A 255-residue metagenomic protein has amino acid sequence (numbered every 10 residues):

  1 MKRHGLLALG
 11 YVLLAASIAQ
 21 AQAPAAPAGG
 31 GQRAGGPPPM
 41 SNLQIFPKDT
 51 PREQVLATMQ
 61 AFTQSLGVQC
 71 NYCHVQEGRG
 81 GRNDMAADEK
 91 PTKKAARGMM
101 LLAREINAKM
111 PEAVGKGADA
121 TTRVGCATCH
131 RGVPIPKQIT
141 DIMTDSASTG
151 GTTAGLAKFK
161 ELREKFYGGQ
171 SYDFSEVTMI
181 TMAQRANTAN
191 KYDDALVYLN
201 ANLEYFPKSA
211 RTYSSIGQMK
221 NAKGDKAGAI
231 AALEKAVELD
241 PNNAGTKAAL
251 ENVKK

Functional and structural regions predicted by a protein language model:
Q22-T188, K208, N242: Sequence context surrounding c-type heme c attachment/ligation sites in exported
T188, A222, N252-K255: Register position in tetratricopeptide repeats
N202, K235-A236: Canonical positions in the second alpha-helix
